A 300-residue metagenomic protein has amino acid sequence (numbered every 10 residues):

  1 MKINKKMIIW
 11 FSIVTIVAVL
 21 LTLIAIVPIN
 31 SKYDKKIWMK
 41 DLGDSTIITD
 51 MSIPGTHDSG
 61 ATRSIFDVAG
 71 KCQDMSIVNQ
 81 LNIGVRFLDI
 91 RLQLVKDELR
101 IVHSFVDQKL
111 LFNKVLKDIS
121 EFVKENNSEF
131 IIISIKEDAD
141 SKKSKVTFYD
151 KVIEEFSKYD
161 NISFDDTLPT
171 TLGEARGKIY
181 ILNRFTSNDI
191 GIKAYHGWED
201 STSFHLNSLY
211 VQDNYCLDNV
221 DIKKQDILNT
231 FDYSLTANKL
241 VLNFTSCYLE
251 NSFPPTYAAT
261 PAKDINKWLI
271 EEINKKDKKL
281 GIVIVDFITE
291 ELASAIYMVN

Functional and structural regions predicted by a protein language model:
M1-A18: N-terminal Sec-pathway targeting helices
T15-P28, N126, V152, D160 (+1 more regions): Prokaryotic Sec-type signal peptides and long signal-anchor helices with extended Leu/Ile/Val-rich h-regions
L20-F87, K96-E125, F130, N188-H196 (+1 more regions): Long, acidic (Asp/Glu-rich), low-complexity accessory segments flanking structured domains
T62-I65, V102-V106, E137-A139, S201-N219: Surface-exposed cleft-lining segments at the edges of enzyme active sites
L92-D97, V102-P169: Metal-dependent phosphodiesterase/phospholipase catalytic core, i.e., the His/Asp/Glu-rich active-site region
I133, I181, V283: A residue-level signal for conserved active-site and pocket-lining positions in enzyme catalytic cores
E154-E174, I282-N300: C-terminal domain-boundary segment and adjacent tail
S157-Y159, S163-K275: Surface-exposed substrate-engagement region within the catalytic domains of secreted or surface-exposed extracellular
